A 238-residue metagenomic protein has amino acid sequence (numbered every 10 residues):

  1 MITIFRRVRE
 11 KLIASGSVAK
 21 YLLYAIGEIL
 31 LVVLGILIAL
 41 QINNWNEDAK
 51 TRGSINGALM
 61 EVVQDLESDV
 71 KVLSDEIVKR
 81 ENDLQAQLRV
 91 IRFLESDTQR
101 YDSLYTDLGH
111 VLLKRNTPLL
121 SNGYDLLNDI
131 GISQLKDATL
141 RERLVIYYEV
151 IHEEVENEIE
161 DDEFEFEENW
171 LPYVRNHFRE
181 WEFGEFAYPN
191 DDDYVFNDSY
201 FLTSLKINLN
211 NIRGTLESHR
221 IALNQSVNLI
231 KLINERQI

Functional and structural regions predicted by a protein language model:
M1-A19, L23, L37, N44-I238: Long, hydrophobic alpha-helical segments that serve as membrane-spanning/inserting helices
I26-Q41: Hydrophobic membrane-insertion alpha-helices, especially the h-region of bacterial N-terminal signal peptides
